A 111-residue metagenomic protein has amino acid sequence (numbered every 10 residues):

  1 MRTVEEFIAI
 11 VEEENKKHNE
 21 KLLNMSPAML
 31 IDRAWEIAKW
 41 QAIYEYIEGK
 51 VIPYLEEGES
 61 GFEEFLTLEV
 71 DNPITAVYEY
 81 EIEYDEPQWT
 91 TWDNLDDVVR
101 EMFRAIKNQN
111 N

Functional and structural regions predicted by a protein language model:
M1-E5, A9, G49, R100-N111: Short intrinsically disordered terminal tails
M1-L30: Intrinsically disordered, low-complexity linker/tail regions enriched in Pro/Ser/Thr and polar/acidic residues
N19-L23, W89, K107-N111: Residue-level signal for secondary-structure boundary elements
M25-R104: Acidic, low-complexity, intrinsically disordered interaction modules
